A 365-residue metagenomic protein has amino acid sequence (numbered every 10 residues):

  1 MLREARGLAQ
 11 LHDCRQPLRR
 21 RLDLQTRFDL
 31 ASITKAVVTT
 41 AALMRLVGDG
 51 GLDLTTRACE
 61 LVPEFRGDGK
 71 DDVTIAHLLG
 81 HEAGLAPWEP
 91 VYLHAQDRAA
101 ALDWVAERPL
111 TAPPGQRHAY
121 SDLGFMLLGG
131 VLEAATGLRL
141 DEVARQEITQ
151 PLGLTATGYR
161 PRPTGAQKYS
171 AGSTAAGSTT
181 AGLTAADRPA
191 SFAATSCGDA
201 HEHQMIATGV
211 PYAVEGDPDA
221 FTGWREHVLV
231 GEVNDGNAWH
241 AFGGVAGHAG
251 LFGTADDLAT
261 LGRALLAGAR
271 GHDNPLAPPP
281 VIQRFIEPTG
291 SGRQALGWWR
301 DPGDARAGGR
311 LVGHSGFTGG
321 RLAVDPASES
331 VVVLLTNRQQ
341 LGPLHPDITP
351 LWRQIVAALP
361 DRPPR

Functional and structural regions predicted by a protein language model:
M1-F28, G51, A100-D103: Short, conserved catalytic-motif segment at the N-terminal edge
F28-A31, H118-Y120: Catalytic tyrosine of NAD(P)H-dependent dehydrogenase/reductases that use a Tyr as the general acid/base
D29-T55, L128-E133, L258-L261, L265 (+1 more regions): Active-site SXXK
D53-D68, Q150-L152: Short, glycine/proline-biased beta-turn/loop segments that scaffold the active-site neighborhood
D68-R310: Short, surface-exposed loop or secondary-structure junction motifs that flank catalytic or metal-binding residues
A267, P280, I286, D304 (+1 more regions): Short, gly/Ser/Thr-rich active-site loops of penicillin-recognizing serine hydrolases
F317-T318: Short, small/polar residue-rich loop motifs at catalytic or cofactor-binding pockets
L322-A323, E329-R338: Short, well-ordered beta-strand elements
